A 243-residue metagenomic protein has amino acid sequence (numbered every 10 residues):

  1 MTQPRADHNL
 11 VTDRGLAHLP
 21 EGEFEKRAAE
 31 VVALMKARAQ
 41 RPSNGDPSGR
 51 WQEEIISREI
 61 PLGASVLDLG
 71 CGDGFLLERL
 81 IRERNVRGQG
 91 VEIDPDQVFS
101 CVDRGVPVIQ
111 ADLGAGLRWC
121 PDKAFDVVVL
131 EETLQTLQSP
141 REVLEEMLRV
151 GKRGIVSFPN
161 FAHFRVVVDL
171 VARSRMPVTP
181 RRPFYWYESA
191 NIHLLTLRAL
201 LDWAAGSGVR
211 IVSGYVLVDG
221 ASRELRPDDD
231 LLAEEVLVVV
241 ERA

Functional and structural regions predicted by a protein language model:
T2-A37: N-terminal, positively charged/glycine-rich alpha-helical extensions of SAM-dependent methyltransferases
V31-G49: Class I SAM-dependent methyltransferase Rossmann-like catalytic core, especially the SAM/SAH-binding loop
P47-G63: Conserved alpha-helix/loop element of class I SAM-dependent methyltransferases that forms part of the SAM/SAH-binding
G70-G72: Class I SAM-dependent methyltransferase "Motif I" SAM/SAH-binding loop
F75, R79-G116: Class I SAM-dependent methyltransferase SAM/SAH-binding core
G116-D122: Short conserved loop adjoining the S-adenosyl-L-methionine
V127-Q138: A short SAM/SAH-binding and catalytic strip from SAM-dependent methyltransferases
R141-E146, R153-A243: S-adenosyl-L-methionine-dependent methyltransferase catalytic module, highlighting the catalytic core
